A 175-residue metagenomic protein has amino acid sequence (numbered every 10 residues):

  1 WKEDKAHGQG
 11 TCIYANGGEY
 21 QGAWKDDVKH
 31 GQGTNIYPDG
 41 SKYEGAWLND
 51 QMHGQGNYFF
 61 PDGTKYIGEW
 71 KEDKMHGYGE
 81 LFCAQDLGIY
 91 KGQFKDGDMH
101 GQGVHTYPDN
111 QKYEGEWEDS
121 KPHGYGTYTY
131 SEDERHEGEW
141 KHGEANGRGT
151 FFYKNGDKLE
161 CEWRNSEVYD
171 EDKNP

Functional and structural regions predicted by a protein language model:
W1-A6, E19-H30, K42-H53, K65-H76 (+4 more regions): Conserved anchor residues at repeat-unit boundaries in beta-strand-based tandem repeats, strongest for the MORN repeat
G10, D39, G56, D62 (+2 more regions): Generic low-complexity segments that are intrinsically disordered, proline-rich and/or Lys/Arg-biased
N16, D39, D62, Q85-D86 (+3 more regions): Acidic/polar residues in short coil/turn loops that connect beta-strands within repeat-based beta-sheet scaffolds
Y169-P175: Terminal, low-structured helical/coil segments at or just beyond the last alpha-helical repeat
